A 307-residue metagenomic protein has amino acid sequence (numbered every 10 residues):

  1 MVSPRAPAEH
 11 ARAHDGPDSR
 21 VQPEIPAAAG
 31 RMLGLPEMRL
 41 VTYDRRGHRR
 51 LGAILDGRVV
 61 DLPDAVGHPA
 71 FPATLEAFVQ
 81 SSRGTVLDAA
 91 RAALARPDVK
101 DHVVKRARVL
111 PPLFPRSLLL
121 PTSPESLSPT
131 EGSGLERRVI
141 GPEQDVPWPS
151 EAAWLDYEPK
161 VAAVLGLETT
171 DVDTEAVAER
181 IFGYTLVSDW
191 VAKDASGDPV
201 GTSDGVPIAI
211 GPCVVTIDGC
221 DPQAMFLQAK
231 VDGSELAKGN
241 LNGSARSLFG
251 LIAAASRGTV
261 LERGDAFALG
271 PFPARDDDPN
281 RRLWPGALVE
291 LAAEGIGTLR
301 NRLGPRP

Functional and structural regions predicted by a protein language model:
A11, D15-G16: Short hydrophobic alpha-helical segments enriched in small aliphatic residues
R20-P129, L288-A292, P307: N-terminal non-catalytic cap/leader segment that marks the start of a structured domain
I25-G30, E37, S247-W284: A conserved acidic, glycine/proline-rich C-terminal tail/linker
R46-H48, E125-L127, E168-T170, F272-D276 (+1 more regions): Short, charged beta-turn/beta-strand-edge "cap" motif at the junction between a beta-strand and an adjacent loop
L55, V231-G233, G270, E294: Short strand-turn-strand beta-turns centered on an Asx-Gly dipeptide
L110-A253, G258: Glycine-enriched loop-and-adjacent helix/strand subsegments that border the catalytic/binding cleft of enzyme cores
V161, F267-A268, V289: Generic structural signal for buried aliphatic residues
